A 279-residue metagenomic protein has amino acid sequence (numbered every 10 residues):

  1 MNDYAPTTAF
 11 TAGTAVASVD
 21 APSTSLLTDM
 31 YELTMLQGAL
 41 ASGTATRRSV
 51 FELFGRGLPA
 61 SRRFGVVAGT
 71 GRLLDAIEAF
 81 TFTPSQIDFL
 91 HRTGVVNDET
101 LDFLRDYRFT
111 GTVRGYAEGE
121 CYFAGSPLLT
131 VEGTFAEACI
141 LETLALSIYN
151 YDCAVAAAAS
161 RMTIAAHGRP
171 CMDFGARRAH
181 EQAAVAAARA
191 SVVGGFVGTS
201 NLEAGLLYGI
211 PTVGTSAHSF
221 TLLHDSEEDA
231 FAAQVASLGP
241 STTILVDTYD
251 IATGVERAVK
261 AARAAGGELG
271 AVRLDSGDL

Functional and structural regions predicted by a protein language model:
N2-P240: Ordered alpha/beta subdomains of enzyme catalytic regions
D3, S219-L279: Glycine-rich phosphate/ribose-binding loops and adjacent secondary-structure elements that form binding surfaces
